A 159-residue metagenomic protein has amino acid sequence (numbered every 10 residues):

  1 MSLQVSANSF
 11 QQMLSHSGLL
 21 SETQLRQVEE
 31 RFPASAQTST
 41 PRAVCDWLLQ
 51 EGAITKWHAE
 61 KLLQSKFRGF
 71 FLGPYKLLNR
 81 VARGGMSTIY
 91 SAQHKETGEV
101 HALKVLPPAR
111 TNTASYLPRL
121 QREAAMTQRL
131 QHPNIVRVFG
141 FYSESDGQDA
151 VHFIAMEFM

Functional and structural regions predicted by a protein language model:
M1-L78: Short N-terminal regulatory/linker segments that flank and modulate the kinase catalytic core
L14, S65-M159: Conserved ATP-binding/catalytic core of the eukaryotic-like protein kinase fold, especially serine/threonine kinases
